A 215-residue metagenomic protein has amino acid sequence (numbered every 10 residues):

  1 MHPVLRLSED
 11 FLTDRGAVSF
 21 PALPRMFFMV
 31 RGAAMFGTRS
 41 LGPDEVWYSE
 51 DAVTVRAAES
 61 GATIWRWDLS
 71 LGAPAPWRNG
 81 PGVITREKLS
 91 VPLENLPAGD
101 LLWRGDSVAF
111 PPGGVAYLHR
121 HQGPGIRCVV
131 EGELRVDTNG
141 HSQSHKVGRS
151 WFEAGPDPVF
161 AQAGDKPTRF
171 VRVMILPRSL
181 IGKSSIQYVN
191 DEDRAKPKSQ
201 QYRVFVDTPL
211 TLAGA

Functional and structural regions predicted by a protein language model:
M1-P24: Short Lys/Arg-enriched alpha/beta "domain-start" segment
E9-D14, M26, A33-V55, F110 (+1 more regions): Short acidic-glycine-tyrosine-enriched beta hairpin
A17-P21, T38, A116-H121, A161-G164: Short histidine-centered beta-strand/loop micro-motifs that create catalytic or ligand/metal-coordination sites
A22-M35, F110, H121-V136, V173-P177: Short, conserved beta-strand element in jelly-roll/cupin
S40, E50-P81, G155-K183: Ligand-binding loop in jelly-roll beta-barrel domains
W65-V115: Surface-exposed beta-loop interaction hotspot
A98-G148: A contiguous binding-surface segment within folded domains or other stable secondary-structure elements
S184-A215: Acidic/histidine-enriched, glycine/proline-rich intrinsically disordered or flexible terminal extensions
